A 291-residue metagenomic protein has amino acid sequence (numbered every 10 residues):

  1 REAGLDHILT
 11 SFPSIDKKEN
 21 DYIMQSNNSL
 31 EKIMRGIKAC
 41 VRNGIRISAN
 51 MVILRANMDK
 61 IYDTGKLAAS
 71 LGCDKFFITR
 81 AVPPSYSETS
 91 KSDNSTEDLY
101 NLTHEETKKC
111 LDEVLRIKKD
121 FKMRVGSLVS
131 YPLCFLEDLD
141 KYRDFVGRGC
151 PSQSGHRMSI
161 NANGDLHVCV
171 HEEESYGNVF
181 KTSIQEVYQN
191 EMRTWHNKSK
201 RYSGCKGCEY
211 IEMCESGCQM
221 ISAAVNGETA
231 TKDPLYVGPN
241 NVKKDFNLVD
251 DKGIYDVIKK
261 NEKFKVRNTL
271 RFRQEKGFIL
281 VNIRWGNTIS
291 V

Functional and structural regions predicted by a protein language model:
E2-H7, S11-Q153, R157-N163, H167-H171 (+1 more regions): Radical SAM enzyme [4Fe-4S]-AdoMet core and its adjacent flexible, acidic and glycine-rich loops/tails across
K141, D165-L166, V170-F278, I283: Flexible mid-to-C-terminal extensions adjoining Fe-S/redox cofactors in radical SAM and related proteins
R284-V291: Long, charge-rich, low-complexity alpha-helical segments
